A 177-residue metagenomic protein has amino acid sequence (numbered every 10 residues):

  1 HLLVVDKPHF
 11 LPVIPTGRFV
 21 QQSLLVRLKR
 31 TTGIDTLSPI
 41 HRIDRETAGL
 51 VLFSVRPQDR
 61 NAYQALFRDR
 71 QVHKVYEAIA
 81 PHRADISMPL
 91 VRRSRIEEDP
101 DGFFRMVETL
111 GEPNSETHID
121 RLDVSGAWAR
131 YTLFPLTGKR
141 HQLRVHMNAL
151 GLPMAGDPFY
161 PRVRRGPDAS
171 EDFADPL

Functional and structural regions predicted by a protein language model:
H1-L177: RNA pseudouridine synthases
